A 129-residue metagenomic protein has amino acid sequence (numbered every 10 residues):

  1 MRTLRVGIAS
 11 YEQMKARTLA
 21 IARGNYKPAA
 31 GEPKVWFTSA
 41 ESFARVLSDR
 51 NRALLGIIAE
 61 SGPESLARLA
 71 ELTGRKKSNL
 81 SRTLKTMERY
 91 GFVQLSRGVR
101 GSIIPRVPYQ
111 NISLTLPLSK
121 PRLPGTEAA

Functional and structural regions predicted by a protein language model:
A9-Y11, R17-G31, I112-A129: Amphipathic alpha-helical dimerization/coiled-coil segments that flank or bridge DNA-binding/regulatory modules
Y26-A53: Short alpha-helical segments that sit at the start of domains
A44-S48, S65, L95-P121: Short, cationic-aromatic polyanion-contact patches
R50-P63: Short amphipathic alpha-helical interface segments
I58, L69, L84-Y90: Basic amphipathic alpha-helical segments that dock to polyanions
P63-E71: Short acidic, hydrophobic short linear motifs in intrinsically disordered regions
